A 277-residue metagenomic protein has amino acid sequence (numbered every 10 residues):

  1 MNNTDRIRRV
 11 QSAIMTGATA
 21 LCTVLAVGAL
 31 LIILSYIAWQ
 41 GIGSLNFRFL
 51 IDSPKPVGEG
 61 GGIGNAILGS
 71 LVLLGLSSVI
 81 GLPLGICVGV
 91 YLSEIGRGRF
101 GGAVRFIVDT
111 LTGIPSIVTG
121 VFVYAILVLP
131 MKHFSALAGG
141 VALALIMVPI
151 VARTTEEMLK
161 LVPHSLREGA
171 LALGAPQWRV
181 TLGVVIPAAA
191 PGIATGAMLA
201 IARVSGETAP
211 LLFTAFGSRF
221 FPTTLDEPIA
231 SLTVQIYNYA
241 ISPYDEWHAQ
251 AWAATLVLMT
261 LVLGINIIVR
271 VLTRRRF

Functional and structural regions predicted by a protein language model:
N2-L21, Y36-V79, R97, Q235-A249: Periplasmic/extracellular loop-to-transmembrane helix junction in inner-membrane transport proteins
I14, E156-K160, L171, T195-M198 (+1 more regions): C-terminal transmembrane helix and the adjacent membrane-cytosol boundary/short C-terminal tail of inner/organellar
G17, L84-V123, I150-E157: Cytoplasmic-entry segments and transmembrane alpha-helices of multi-pass inner-membrane transporters
G28, S70, L74, S78-V90 (+7 more regions): Hydrophobic positions within alpha-helical transmembrane segments of bacterial inner-membrane proteins
P54-V57, G61, L211-M259: Interhelical loop and adjacent transmembrane-helix boundary motif in polytopic membrane transport permeases
L84, V88, L92, R97-G101 (+1 more regions): Amphipathic cytosolic juxtamembrane alpha-helices at the membrane-cytosol interface of multi-pass membrane transporters
D109-L145: Generic hydrophobic transmembrane alpha-helix motif, especially the helices
T155, Q177-T214: Transmembrane alpha-helices
